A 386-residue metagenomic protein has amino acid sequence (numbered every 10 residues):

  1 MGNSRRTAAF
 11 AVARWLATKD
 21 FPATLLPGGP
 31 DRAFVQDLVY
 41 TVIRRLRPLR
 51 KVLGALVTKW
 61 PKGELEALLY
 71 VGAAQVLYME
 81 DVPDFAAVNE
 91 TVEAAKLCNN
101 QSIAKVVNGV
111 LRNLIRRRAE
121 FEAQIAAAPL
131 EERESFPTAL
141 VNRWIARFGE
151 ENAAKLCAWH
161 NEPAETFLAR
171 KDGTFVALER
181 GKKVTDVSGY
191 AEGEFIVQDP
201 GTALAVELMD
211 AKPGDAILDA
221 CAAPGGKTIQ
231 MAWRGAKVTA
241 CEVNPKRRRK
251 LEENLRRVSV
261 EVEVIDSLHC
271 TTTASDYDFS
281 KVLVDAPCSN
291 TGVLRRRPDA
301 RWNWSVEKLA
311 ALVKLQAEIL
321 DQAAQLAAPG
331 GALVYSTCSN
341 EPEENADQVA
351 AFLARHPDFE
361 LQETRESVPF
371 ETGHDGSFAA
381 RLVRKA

Functional and structural regions predicted by a protein language model:
M1-A386: S-adenosylmethionine
